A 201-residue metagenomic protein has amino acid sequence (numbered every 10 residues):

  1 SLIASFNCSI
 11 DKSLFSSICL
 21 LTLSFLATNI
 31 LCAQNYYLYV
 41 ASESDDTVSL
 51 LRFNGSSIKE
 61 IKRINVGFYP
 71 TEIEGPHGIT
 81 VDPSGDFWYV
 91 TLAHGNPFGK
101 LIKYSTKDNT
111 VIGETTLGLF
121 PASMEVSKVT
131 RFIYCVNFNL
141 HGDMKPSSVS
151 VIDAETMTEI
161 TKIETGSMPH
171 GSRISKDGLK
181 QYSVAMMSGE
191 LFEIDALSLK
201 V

Functional and structural regions predicted by a protein language model:
S1-S16: N-terminal secretory signal peptides that target proteins for export/translocation
I3, C19-L20, D153, S188: Residue-level detector of alpha-helix boundary/anchor positions
S17-N29: Bacterial N-terminal signal peptides
A33-V201: Predominantly soluble domains enriched in secretory-pathway, periplasmic, or organellar proteins
